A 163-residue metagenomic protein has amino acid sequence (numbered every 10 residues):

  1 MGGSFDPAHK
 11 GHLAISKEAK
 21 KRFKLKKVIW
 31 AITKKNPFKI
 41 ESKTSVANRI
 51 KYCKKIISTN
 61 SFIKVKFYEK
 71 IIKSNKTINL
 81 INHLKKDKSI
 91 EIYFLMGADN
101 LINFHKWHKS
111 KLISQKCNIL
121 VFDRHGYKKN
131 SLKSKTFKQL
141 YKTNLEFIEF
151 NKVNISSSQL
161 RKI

Functional and structural regions predicted by a protein language model:
M1-I163: Nucleotidyltransferase catalytic core that binds NTPs
